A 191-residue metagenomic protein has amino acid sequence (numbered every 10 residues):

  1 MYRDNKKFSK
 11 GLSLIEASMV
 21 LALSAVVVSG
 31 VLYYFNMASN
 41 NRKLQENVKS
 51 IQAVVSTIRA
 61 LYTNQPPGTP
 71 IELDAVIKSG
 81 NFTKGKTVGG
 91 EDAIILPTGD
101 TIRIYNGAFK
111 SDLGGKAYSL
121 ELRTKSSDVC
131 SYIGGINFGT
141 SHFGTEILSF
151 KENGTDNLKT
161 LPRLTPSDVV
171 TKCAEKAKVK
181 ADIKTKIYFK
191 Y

Functional and structural regions predicted by a protein language model:
M1-N40, N47-S50: N-terminal single-pass transmembrane signal-anchor helix
Y34-A38, V48-T69: N-terminal alpha-helical signal peptides/signal-anchor transmembrane segments
N40, R59, G135-F138: Residue-level marker of positions within ordered structural domains that often coincide with functionally constrained
K43-E46, K125: Extracytoplasmic/periplasmic, Sec-exported soluble proteins
Q45-A53, D182-Y188: Short, charged N-terminal helix-start/capping segments
N64-Y191: Periplasmic/extracellular, small/polar-rich flexible segments of pilin-like filament-forming proteins
